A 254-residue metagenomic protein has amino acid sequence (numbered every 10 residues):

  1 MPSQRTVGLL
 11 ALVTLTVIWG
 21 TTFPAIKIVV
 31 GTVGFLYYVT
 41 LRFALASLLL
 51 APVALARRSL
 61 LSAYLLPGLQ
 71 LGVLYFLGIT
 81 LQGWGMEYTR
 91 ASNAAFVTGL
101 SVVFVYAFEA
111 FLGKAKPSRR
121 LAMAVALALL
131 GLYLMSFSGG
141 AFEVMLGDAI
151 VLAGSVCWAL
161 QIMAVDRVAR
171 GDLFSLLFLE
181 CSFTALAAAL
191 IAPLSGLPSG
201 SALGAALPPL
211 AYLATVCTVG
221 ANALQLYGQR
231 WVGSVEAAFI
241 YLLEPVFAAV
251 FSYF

Functional and structural regions predicted by a protein language model:
M1-P2, L10, F43, A115 (+3 more regions): C-terminal-most transmembrane helix of multi-pass membrane proteins
M1-Y37, V73, L81, G140-R167 (+2 more regions): Glycine-/small-residue-enriched transmembrane alpha-helix faces in small-molecule transporters and effluxers
L10, T14, T40-L45, Q70-V73 (+8 more regions): Hydrophobic residues within alpha-helical transmembrane segments of multi-pass solute transporters/permease subunits
I18, T22-F23, A51-T98, V105-Y106 (+2 more regions): Specific transmembrane alpha-helical segments of multi-pass solute transporters/efflux pumps, especially DMT/EamA
P24, S47-L50, V105-Y106, F111 (+2 more regions): Transmembrane alpha-helical segments that form core, pore/gating elements of small-molecule transporters/exporters
V39-L41, A94-L100, A164-A185, T218-F254: Helix-helix packing/entry segments at the starts of transmembrane helices
L50, Y75, L100, A107 (+4 more regions): Hydrophobic transmembrane alpha-helices of multi-pass small-molecule transport proteins
S62-L66, A95-T98, F111-L134, A141-I150 (+3 more regions): Loop-to-transmembrane alpha-helix entry segments
